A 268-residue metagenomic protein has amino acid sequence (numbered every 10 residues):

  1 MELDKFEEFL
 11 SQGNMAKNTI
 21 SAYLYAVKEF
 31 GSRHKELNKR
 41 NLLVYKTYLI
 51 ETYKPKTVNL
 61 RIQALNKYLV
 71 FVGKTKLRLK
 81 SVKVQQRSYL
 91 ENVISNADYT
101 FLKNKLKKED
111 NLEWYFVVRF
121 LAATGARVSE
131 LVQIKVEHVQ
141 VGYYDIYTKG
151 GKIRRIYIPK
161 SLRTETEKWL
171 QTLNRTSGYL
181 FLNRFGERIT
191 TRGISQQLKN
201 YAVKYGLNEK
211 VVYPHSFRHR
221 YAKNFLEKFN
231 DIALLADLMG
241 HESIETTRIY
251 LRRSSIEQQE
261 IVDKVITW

Functional and structural regions predicted by a protein language model:
M1-W268: Conserved catalytic core of the tyrosine transesterase superfamily
